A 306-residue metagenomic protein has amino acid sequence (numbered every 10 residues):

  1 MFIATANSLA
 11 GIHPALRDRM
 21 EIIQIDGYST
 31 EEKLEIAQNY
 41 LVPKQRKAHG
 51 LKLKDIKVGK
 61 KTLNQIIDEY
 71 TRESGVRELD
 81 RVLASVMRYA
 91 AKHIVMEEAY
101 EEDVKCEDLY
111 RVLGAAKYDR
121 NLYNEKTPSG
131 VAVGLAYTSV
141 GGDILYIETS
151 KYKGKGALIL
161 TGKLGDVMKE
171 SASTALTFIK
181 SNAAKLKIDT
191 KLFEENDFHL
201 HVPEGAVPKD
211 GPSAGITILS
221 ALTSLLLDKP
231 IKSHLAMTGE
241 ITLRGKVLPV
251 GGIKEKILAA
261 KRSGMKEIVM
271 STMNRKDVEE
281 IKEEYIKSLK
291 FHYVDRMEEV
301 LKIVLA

Functional and structural regions predicted by a protein language model:
M1, E21, D143-L145: Protein kinase-like catalytic core scaffold
M1-I3, K266: Loop/turn-to-beta-strand initiation segments
F2, I22, F291-Y293: Conserved beta-strand scaffold positions in the cores of enzyme catalytic domains, especially in NTP/NDP-utilizing
S8-D18, I22-A84, Y89-E102, K185-K191 (+1 more regions): Conserved C-terminal "switch" segment of AAA+ ATPases
G59-L164: Conserved catalytic-core segments of large NTP-driven translation/proteostasis enzymes
L122-Y123, P128-V133, G141-A306: Peripheral, non-AAA+ core regions of ATP-driven protein-machinery
